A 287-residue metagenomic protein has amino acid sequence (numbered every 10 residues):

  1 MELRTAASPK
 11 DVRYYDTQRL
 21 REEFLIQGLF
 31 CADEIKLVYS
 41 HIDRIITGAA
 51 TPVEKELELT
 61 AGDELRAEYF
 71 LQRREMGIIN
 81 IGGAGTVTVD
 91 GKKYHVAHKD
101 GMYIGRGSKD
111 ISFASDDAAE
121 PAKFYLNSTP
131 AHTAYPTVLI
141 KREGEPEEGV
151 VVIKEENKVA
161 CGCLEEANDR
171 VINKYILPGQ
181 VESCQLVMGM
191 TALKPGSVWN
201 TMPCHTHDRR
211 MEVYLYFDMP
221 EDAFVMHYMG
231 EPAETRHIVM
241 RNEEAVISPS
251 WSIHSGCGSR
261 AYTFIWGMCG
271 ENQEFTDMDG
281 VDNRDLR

Functional and structural regions predicted by a protein language model:
M1-A67, L71, E75-M76, L286: Hydrophobic, proline/glycine-rich low-complexity stretches
D33-E64, E166-E212: A short glycine-rich, His/Asp/Glu-containing loop-to-beta-strand
Y39-L57, L65-G91, M202-E244: Glycine- and acidic-residue-biased ligand/ion/polar-headgroup-sensing regions
G82-P130, V138-L139: Acidic, low-complexity central loop/insert segments
D90, Y135-I140, L186-V187, V198-C204 (+1 more regions): A short secondary-structure junction signal
V96-D116, V239-R260, G267-C269: Conserved metal-binding segment of the jelly-roll/cupin
A114-V187: Surface-exposed beta-loop interaction hotspot
A118-T137, V213-Y214, R260-G280: A short hydrophobic beta-strand segment most commonly corresponding to one strand of the jelly-roll/cupin
